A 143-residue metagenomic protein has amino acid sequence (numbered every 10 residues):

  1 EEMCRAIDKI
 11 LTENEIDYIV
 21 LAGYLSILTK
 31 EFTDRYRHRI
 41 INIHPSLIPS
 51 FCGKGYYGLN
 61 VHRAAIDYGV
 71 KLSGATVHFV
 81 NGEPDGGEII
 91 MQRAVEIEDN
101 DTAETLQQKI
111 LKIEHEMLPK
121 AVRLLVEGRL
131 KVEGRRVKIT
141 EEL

Functional and structural regions predicted by a protein language model:
E1-L143: One-carbon transfer enzymes
